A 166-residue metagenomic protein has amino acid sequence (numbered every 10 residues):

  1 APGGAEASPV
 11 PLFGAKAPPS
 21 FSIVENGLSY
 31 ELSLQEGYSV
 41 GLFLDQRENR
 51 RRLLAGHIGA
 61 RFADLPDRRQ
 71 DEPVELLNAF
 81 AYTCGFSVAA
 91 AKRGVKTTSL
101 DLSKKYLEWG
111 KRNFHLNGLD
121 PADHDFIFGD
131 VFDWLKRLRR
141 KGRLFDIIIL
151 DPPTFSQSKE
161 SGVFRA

Functional and structural regions predicted by a protein language model:
A1-F43: Non-catalytic substrate-recognition/targeting regions of SAM-dependent transferases
Y30, N49, F80: Conserved hydrophobic/aromatic pocket- or pore-lining residues that grip, position, or stack substrates in active sites
E36-I58: Conserved SAM-binding loop and adjacent beta-strand
D64-L65, R69-Y82: Conserved class I S-adenosyl-L-methionine
T83-V95: Conserved SAM-binding loop of SAM-dependent methyltransferases across substrates and taxa, primarily the Class I
K96-D101: Conserved SAM-binding motif I beta-strand of class I
S103-I149: S-adenosyl-L-methionine
D146-A166: Mobile active-site "lid"/loop adjacent to the S-adenosyl-L-methionine
